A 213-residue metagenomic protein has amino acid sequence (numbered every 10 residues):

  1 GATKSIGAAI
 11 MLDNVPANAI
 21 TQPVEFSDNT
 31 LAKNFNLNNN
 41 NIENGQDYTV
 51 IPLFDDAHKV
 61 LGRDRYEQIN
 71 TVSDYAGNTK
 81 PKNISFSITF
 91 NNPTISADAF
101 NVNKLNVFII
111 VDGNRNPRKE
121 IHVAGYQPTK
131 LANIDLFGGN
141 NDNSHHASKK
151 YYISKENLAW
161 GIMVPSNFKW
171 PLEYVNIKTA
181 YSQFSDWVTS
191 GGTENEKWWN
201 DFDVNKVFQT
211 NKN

Functional and structural regions predicted by a protein language model:
G1-N213: Extracellular distal adhesion/interaction modules in secreted or cell-surface proteins
